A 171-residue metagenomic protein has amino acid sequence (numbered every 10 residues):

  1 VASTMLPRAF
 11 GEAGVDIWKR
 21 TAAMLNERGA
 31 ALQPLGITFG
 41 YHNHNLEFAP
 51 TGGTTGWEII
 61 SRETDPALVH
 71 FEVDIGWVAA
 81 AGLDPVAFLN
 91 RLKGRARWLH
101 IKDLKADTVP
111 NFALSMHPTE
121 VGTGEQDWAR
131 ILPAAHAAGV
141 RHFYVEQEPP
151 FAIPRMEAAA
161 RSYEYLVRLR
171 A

Functional and structural regions predicted by a protein language model:
V1-F71, M156-E157: Active-site acidic/histidine proton-transfer and metal-coordination neighborhood in alpha/beta enzyme cores
T54-V73, W77-A171: Histidine-acidic metal/acid-base catalytic patches
